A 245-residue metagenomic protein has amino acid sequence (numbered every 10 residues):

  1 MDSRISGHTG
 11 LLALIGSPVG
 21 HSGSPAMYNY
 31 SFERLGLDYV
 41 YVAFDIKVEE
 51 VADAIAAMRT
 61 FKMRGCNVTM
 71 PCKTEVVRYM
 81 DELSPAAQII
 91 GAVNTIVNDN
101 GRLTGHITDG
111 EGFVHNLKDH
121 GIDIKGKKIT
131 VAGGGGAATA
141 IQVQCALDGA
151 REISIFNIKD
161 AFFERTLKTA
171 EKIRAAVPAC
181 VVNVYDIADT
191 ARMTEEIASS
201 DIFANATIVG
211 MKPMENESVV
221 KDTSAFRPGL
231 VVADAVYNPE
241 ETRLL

Functional and structural regions predicted by a protein language model:
R4-H120: Phosphate/diphosphate ligand-binding glycine-rich loop within oxidoreductases
I5-H8, I124-K125, L147, V219-G229: Short, conserved loop/helix-junction motifs that constitute active-site signature segments in enzyme catalytic cores
P18, I158-F162, N238: Residues in the short beta-alpha loop(s) of Rossmann-like NAD(P)-binding domains
A56-A57, T190-S199, K221-A225: Short amphipathic alpha-helix with an adjacent loop that forms part of the alpha/beta core around
V68, N205-V209, D234: Redox-cofactor binding/interface segments in oxidoreductases and associated redox assembly factors
N98, A150-R151, R227-L230: A short helix->loop->beta-strand "cap" motif at the edges of active sites that frequently abuts
G110, G210-M211, E217-K221, R227-L245: Rossmann-fold NAD(P)-binding glycine/threonine-rich loop
K125-I202: Glycine-rich phosphate/diphosphate-binding loop of Rossmann-like nucleotide-binding domains
